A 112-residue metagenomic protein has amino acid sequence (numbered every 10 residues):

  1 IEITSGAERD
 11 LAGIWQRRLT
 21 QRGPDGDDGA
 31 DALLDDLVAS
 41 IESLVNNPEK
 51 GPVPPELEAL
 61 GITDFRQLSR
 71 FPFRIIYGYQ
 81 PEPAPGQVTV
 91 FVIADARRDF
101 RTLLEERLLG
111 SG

Functional and structural regions predicted by a protein language model:
I1-F65, P83, E105-G112: Basic, Lys/Arg-enriched alpha-helical interface segments
S69-G112: Enriched for short, Lys/Arg-rich terminal
